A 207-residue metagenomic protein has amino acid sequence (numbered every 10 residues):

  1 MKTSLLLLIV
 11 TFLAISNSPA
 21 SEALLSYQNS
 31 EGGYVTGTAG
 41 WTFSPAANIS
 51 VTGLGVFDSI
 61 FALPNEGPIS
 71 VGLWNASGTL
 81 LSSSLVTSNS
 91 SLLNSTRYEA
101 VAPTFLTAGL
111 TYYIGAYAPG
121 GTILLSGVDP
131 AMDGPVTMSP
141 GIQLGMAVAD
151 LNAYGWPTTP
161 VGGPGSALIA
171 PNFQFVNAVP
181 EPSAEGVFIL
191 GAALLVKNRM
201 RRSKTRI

Functional and structural regions predicted by a protein language model:
L7-A14: Bacterial N-terminal signal peptides
I15-S21: Sec/Tat signal peptide C-region and signal peptidase I cleavage site
A23, Q28-E31, A39-T42, A62-L63 (+1 more regions): PGST-rich, cysteine-poor low-complexity/disordered linker and tail segments that act as flexible spacers
P45-G53: Extended extracellular/luminal ectodomain segments enriched in beta-structured repeat modules
T52-A62: Short amphipathic, basic-aromatic surface patches that mediate peripheral association with negatively charged
L63-Q143: Aromatic- and Gly/Pro-enriched, solvent-exposed loop/edge beta-strand patches characteristic of beta-rich domains
E181-N198: A short, hydrophobic C-terminal helix/tail in secreted or cell-surface proteins
L195-I207: C-terminal membrane-anchoring or membrane-association module
